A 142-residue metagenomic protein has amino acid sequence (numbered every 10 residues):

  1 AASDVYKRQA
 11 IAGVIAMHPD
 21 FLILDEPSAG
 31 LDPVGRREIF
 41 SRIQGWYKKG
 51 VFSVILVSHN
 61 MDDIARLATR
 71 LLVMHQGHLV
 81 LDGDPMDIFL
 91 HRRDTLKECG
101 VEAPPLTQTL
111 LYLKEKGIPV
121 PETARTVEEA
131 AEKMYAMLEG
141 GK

Functional and structural regions predicted by a protein language model:
A1-Y6: Short, small-residue-biased leader/transition segments that mark boundaries at the very start of proteins
A16-D20: A short, proline-enriched helix->beta-strand linker immediately N-terminal to the Walker B motif in ABC-type P-loop
L22-D25: Catalytic Walker B motif of ABC-type/P-loop ATPase nucleotide-binding domains
P33-G35: Helix N-cap at the start of a conserved alpha-helix in ABC-type nucleotide-binding domains
S58-H59: H-loop/switch region of ABC-family ATPase nucleotide-binding domains
I64-R66: A short, surface-exposed alpha-helical micro-motif characterized by mixed small hydrophobic and charged/polar residues
